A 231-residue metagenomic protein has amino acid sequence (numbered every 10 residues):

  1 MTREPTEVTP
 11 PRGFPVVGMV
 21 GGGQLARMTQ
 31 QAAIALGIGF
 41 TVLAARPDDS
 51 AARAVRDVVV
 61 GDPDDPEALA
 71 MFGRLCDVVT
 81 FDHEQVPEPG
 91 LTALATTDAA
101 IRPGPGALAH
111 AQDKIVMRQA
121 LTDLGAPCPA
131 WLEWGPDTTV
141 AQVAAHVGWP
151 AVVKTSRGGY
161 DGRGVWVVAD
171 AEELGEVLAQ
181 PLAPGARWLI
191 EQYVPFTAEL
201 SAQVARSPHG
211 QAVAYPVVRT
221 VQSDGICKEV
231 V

Functional and structural regions predicted by a protein language model:
M1-Q119, D123, T138: ATP-binding N-terminal substructure of ATP-dependent carboxylate-amine bond-forming enzymes
T29, V143, E176-L178: Hydrophobic side chains in well-ordered alpha-helices
T41, T80, I101-R102, P129 (+3 more regions): Structural detector of well-ordered beta-strand residues that form the stable sheet scaffold of enzyme domains
E84-V86, S156-G158, A205: Short glycine-rich anion-binding loops that position phosphate/pyrophosphate groups of nucleotides and phosphorylated
P89-G90, D161-G162, E199: Glycine/Thr-rich phosphate-binding loops of Rossmann-like dinucleotide-binding domains
P103-V165, A171: A conserved helix-loop-beta module that forms one wall/lid of the active-site cleft in ATP-utilizing catalytic domains
G164-V231: Internal nucleotide-binding/catalytic subdomain
